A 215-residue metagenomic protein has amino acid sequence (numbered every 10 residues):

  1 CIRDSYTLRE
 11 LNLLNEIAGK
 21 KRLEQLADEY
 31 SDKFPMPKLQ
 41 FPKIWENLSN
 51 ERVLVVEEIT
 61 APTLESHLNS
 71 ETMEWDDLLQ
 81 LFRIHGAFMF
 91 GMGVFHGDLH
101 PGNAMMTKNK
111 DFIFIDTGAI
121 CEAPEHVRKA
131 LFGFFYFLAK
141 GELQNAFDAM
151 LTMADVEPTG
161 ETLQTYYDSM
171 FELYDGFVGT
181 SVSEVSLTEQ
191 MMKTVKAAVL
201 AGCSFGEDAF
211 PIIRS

Functional and structural regions predicted by a protein language model:
R3-S215: Conserved catalytic cores of large enzyme domains
